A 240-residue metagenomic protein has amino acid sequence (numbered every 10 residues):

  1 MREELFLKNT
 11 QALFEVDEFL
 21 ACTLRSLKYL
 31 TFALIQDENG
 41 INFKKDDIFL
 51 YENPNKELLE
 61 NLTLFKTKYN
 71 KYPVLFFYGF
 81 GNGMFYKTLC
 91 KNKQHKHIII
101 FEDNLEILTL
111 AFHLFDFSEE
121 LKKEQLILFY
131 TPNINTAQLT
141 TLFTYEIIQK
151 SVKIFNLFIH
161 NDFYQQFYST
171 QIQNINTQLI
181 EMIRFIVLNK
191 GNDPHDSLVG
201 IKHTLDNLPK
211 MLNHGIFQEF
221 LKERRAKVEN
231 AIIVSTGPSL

Functional and structural regions predicted by a protein language model:
M1-I232, P238-L240: N-terminal donor/sugar-recognition subdomains of glycan-related enzymes, prototypically the membrane-proximal stem
